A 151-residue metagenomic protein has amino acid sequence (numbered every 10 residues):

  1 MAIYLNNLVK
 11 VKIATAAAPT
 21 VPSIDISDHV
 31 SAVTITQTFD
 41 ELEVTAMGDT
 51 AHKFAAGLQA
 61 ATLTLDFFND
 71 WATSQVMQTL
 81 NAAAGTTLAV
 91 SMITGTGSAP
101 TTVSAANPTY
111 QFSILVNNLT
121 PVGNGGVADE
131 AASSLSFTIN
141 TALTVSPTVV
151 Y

Functional and structural regions predicted by a protein language model:
A2-W71, Y110-S134: Solvent-exposed edge beta-strands and adjacent loop segments that serve as assembly or binding interfaces
L8-V11, A83, S91, S146: Low-complexity, intrinsically disordered/propeptide-like segments
A18-P22, T96-A105, T144-V145: Short, surface-exposed beta-strand/loop "edge" segments at domain boundaries and coil↔beta transitions
L65, V90-M92, F137: Residue-level detector of buried hydrophobic side-chain packing in well-ordered secondary-structure elements
F68-T73, T141-T144: Acidic glycine-/aspartate-rich tracts in secreted/extracellular proteins
Q75-S113: Short, acidic/charged, Gly/Pro-enriched secondary-structure junctions
A106-P121, A142-T144, V150-Y151: Extended low-complexity acidic/polar segments
G126-Y151: C-terminal or internal capping secondary-structure element at the end of a domain, subdomain, or sheet
